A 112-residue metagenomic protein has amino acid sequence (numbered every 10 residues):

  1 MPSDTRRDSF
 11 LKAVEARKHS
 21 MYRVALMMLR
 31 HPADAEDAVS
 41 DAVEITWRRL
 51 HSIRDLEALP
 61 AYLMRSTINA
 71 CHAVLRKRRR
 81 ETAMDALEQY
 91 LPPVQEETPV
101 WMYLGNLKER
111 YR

Functional and structural regions predicted by a protein language model:
M1-R23, A33: A short, charge-rich alpha-helical start-of-domain segment used by transcription regulators
S3, D41-A58, K77-R79: Sigma70-family region 2
T5, K12, A16, E88-R112: Amphipathic alpha-helical segment used for protein-protein interaction
A13, R17, M21, A42 (+1 more regions): Residue-level preference for hydrophobic side chains embedded in well-ordered alpha helices
M21, T46, L50, C71-L75 (+1 more regions): Hydrophobic recognition helices of helix-based DNA-binding modules
Y22, P32-R49: Conserved RNAP core-binding helix
R54, R65-D85, E96, Y103: Arg/Lys-rich amphipathic alpha helix in sigma70-family domain 2
